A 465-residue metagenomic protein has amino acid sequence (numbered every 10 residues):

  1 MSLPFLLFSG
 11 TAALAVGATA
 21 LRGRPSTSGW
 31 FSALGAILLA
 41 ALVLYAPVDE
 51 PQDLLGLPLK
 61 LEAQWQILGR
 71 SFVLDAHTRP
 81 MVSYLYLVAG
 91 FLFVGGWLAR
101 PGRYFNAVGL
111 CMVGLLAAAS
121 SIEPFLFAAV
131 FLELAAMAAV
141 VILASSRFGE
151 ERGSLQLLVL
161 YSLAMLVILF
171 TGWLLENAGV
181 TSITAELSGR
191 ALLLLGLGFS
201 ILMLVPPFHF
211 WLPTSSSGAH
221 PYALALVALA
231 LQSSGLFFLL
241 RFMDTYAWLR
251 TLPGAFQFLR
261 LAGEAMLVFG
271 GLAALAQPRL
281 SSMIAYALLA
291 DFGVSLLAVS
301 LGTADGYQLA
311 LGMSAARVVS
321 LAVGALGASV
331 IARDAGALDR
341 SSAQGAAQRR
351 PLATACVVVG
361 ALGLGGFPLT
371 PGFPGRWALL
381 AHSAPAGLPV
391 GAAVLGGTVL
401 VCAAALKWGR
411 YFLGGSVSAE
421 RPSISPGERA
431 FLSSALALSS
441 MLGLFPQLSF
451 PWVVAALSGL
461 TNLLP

Functional and structural regions predicted by a protein language model:
M1-G10, V73-L85, P124-A136, L187-I201 (+3 more regions): Structural signature of hydrophobic alpha-helical transmembrane segments
M1-L7, A13-L98, N106-A107, V454-L463: Transmembrane helix-loop-helix hairpins at membrane boundaries of multipass inner-membrane proteins
G23-S26, A107-A191, I201-V205, A274-D339: Alpha-helical multi-pass transmembrane bundles of energy-transducing inner-membrane proteins
L44-G56, P80, L87-F105, A117-V130 (+3 more regions): Transmembrane alpha-helix boundary signature
P51-F72, N177-L187, F242-P253, A304-L309 (+2 more regions): Membrane-interface helix termini and inter-helical loops of multi-pass transporters
A63, G189, L195-F258, A285-Y286: Short helix-boundary/re-entrant hairpin motifs in multi-pass inner-membrane proteins
P206, S314-A337, P385, P389-G427: Predominantly late transmembrane helices and immediately cytosolic-facing juxtamembrane segments
A347-A353, C402-P465: Cytoplasmic/organellar membrane-interface segments at the starts of transmembrane helices in multi-pass inner-membrane
